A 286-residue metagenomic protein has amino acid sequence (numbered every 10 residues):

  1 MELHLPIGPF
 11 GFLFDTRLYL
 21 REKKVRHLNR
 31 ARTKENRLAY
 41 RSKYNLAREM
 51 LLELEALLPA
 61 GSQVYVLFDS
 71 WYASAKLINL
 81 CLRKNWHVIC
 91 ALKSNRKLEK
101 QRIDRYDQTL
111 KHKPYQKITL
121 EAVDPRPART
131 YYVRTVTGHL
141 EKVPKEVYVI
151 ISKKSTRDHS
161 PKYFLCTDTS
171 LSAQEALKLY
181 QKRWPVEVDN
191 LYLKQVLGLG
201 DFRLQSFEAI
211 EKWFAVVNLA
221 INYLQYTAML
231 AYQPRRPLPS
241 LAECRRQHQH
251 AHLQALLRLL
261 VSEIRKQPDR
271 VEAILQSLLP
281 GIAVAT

Functional and structural regions predicted by a protein language model:
M1-R21, P114, P144-S152: Acidic, metal-ligating active-site segments
L3, Y65-A73, V88, F164 (+2 more regions): Short, conserved catalytic/metal-binding motifs centered on acidic residues
L20-L28: Short acidic, glycine/tyrosine-flanked loop/strand segments centered on an H-E-D-like triad
L28-I151, R236-C244, V284-T286: An internal, acidic/charged active-site-proximal segment that coordinates divalent cations and/or engages
E121, A173-L204: Short amphipathic alpha-helical "interface-anchor" segments enriched in bulky aromatics
H159-C166, L179: A conserved active-site cap/scaffold subdomain adjacent to cofactor or substrate pockets
F202-L257: Basic, amphipathic alpha-helical segments enriched in Lys/Arg and hydrophobic/aromatic residues
P237-T286: Long, low-complexity C-terminal extensions of enzymes
